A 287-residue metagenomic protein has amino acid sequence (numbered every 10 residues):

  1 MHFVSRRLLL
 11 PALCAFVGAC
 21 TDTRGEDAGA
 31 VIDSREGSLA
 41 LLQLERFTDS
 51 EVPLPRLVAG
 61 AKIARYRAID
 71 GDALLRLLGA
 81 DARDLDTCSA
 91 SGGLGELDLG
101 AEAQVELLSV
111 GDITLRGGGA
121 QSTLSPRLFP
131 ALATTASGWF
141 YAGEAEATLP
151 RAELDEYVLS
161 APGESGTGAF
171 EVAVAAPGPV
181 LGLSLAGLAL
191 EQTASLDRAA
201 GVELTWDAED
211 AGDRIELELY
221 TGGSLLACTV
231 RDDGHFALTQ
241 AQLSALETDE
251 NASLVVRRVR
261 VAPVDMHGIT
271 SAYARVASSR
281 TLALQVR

Functional and structural regions predicted by a protein language model:
M1-L10: Bacterial N-terminal signal peptides that target proteins for export
L13: Alpha/beta-hydrolase fold active-site neighborhood
F16-A19: C-terminal motif of bacterial Sec signal peptides marking the signal peptidase cleavage site
T21-L196, E209-R287: Ser/Thr/Pro- and often Gln-rich low-complexity regulatory segments of eukaryotic transcriptional regulators
A200-L204: Structural beta-strand segments of beta-rich domains
